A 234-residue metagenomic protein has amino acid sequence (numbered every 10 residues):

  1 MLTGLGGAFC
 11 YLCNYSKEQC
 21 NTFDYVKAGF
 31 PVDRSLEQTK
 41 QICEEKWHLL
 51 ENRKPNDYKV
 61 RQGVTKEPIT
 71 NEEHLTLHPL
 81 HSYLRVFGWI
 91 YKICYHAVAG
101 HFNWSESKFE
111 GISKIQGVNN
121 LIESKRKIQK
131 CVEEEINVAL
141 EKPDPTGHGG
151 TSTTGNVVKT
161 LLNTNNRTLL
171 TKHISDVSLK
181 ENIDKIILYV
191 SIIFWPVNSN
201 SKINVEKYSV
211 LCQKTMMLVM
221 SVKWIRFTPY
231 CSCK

Functional and structural regions predicted by a protein language model:
M1-K234: A structural signal for the principal folded core domain
